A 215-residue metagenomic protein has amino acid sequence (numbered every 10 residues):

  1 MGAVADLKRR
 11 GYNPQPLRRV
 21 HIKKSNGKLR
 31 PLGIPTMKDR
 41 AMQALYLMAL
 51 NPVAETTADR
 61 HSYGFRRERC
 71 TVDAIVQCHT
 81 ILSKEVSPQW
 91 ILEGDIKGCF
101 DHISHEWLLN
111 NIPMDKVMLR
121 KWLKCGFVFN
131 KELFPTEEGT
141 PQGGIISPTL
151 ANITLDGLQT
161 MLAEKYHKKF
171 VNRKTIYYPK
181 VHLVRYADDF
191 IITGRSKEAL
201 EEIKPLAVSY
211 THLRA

Functional and structural regions predicted by a protein language model:
D6-R10, Q15-P16, V20, R60-H61 (+1 more regions): Conserved polymerase palm-domain catalytic core
K24: Residues forming anionic-ligand binding surfaces in small-molecule and nucleic-acid pockets of primarily soluble enzymes
P31-L32: Conserved phosphate-binding loops in nucleotide/dinucleotide-binding enzymes
A41-L50, L150-A151: Active/ligand-binding-proximal structured segments within catalytic/core domains that scaffold catalytic residues
M48, P52-G64: Charged boundary/loop elements
R67-D73: Active-site beta-loop-alpha junctions of metal-dependent nucleic acid enzymes, especially the RNase H-like/DDE
T211-A215: Conserved small/polar residues in nucleotide/adenosyl-binding loops
